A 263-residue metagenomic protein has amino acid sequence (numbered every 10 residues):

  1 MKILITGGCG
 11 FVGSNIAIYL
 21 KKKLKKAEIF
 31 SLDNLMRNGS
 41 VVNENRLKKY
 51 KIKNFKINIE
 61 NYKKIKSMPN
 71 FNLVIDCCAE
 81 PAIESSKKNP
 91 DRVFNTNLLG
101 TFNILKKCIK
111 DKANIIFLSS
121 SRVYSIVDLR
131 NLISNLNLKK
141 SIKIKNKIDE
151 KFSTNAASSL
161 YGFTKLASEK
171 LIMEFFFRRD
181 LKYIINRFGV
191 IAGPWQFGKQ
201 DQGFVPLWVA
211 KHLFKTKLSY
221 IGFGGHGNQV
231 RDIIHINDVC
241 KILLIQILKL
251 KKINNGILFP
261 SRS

Functional and structural regions predicted by a protein language model:
M1-G189: N-terminal Rossmann-like NAD(P)+-binding domain of SDR-like oxidoreductases, especially those catalyzing
K2, K217, N254-I257: Residue-level preference for the first positions of well-ordered beta-strands
C9, L35, G224-G227, S263: Short donor-sugar binding/catalytic loops of nucleotide-sugar-dependent glycosyltransferases, especially enzymes
S31, F223-G225, N255-L258: C-terminal "lid/loop" region of Rossmann-like NAD(P)-dependent oxidoreductases
L35-N38, I191-Q196, R262: Short histidine/acidic/glycine/proline-rich micro-motifs that form metal- and phosphate-coordinating active-site loops
N54, Y220-G222, P260: Generic preference for hydrophobic
D128-K145, K170-L248: NAD(P)-dependent short-chain dehydrogenase/reductase
K249-S263: Mid/C-terminal beta-alpha module of Rossmann-like enzyme folds, strongest in SDR-family dehydrogenases/epimerases
